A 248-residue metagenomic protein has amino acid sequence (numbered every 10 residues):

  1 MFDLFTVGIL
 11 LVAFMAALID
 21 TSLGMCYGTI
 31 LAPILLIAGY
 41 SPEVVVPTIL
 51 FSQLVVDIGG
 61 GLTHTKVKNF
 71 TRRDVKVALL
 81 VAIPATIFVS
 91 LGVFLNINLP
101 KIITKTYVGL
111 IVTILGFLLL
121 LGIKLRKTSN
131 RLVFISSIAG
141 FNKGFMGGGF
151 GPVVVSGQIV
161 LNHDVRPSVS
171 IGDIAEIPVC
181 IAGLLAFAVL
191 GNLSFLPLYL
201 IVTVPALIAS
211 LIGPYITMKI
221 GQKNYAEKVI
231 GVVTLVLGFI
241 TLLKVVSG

Functional and structural regions predicted by a protein language model:
M1-T21, C26-V44, T48-I49, G61-G144 (+2 more regions): Juxtamembrane transmembrane-helix boundary motif
P47-L54, I174-I177: Alpha-helical transmembrane segments of polytopic membrane transporters and translocases
V133-A188: Structural signal for alpha-helical transmembrane segments and their flanking helix-loop junctions in multi-pass
